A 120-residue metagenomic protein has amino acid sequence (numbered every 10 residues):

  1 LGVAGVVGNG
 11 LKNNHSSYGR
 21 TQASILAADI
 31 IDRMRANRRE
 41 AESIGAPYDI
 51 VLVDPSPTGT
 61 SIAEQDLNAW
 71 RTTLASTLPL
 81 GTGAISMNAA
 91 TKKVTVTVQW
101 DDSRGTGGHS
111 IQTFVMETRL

Functional and structural regions predicted by a protein language model:
L1-G5: Alpha-helical hydrophobic helix detector
G8: Short, conserved catalytic or interaction motifs in soluble domains
L11-T21, I25-L120: Flexible, low-complexity segments enriched in proline/glycine/serine and punctuated by aromatic residues
